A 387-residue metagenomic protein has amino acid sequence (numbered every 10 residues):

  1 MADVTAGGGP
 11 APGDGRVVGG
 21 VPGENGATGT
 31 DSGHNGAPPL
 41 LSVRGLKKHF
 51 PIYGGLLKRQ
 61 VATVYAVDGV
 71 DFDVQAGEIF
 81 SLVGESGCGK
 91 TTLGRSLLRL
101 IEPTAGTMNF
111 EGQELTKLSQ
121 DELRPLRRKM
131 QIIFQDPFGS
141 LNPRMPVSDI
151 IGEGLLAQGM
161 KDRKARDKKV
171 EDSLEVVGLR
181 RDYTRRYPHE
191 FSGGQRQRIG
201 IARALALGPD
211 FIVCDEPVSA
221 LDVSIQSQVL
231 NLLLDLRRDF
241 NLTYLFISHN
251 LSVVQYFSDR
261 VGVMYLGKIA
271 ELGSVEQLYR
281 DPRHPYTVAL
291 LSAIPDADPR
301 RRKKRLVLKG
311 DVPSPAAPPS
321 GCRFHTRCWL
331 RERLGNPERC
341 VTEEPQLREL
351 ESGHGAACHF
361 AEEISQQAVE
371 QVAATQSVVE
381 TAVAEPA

Functional and structural regions predicted by a protein language model:
A2-V4, G33-P39, I52-K58, T63 (+1 more regions): Short catalytic/signature loops enriched in Gly
L56-V61, L115-Q131, A157, R163-K164 (+2 more regions): ABC ATPase NBD coupling module
E85, V213, P217-L221, I225-K304: P-loop NTP-binding/switch modules centered on Walker-like glycine-rich loops
G106-E114: Conserved ABC transporter NBD signature motif
Q113-E114, A165-D182, D235, L291-S292: Conserved ABC ATPase "signature" region
Y187-F191, Q195: Conserved ABC ATPase signature
A206-D210: A short, proline-enriched helix->beta-strand linker immediately N-terminal to the Walker B motif in ABC-type P-loop
